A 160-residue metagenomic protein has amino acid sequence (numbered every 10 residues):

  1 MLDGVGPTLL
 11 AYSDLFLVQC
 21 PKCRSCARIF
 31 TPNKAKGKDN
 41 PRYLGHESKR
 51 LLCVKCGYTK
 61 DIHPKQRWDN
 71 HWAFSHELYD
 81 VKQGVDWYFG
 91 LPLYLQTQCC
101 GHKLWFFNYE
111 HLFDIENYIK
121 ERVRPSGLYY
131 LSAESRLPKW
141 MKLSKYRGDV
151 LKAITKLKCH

Functional and structural regions predicted by a protein language model:
M1-F74: N-terminal cysteine/histidine-rich coordination modules
G6-L9, D39-R42, Q98-G101, V123 (+2 more regions): Residues at structural and domain junctions
A11-D14, L44, F106, L128 (+1 more regions): Residue-level detector of secondary-structure boundary/capping sites
H46, K55, D69, V81 (+3 more regions): Acidic, Ser/Pro/Thr-rich low-complexity regulatory regions and the short amphipathic helical interaction modules they
Y58, K120-E121, C159: Short, intrinsically disordered, mixed-charge
Q66-A133: Extended interfacial segments that mediate partner engagement and assembly in macromolecular machines
E134-H160: C-terminal, charged low-complexity interaction regions
